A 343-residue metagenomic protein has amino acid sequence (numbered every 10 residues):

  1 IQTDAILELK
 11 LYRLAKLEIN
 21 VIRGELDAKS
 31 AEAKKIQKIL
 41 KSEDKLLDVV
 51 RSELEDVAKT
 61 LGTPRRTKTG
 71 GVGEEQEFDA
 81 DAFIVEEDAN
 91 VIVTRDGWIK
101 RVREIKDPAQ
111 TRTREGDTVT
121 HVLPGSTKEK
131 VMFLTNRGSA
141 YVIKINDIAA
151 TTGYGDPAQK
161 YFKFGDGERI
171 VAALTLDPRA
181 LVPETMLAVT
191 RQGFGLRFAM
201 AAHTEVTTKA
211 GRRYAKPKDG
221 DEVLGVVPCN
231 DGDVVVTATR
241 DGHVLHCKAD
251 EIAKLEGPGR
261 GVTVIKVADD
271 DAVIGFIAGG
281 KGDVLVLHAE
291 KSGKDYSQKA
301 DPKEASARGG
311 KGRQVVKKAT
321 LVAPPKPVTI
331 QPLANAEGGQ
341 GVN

Functional and structural regions predicted by a protein language model:
I1-N343: Short, structured "edge-of-domain" segments at secondary-structure transitions
